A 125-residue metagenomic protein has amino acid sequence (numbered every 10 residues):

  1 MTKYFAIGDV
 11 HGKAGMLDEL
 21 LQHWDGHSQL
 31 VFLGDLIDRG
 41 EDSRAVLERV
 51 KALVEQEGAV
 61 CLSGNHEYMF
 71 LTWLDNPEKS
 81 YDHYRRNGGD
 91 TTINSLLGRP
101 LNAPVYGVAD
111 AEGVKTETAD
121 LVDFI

Functional and structural regions predicted by a protein language model:
M1-R49, A59: N-terminal active-site segment of His-dependent metallophosphoesterases
R39-I125: Active-site neighborhood of divalent metal-dependent phosphoester bond hydrolases
